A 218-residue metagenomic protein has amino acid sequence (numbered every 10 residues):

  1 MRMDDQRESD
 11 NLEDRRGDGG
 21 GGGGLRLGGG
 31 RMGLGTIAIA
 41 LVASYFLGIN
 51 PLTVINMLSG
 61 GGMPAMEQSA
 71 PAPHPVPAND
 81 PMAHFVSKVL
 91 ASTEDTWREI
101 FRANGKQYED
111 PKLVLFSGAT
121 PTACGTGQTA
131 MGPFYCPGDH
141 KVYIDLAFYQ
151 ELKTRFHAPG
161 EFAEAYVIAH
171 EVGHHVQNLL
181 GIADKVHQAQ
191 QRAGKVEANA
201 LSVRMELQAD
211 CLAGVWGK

Functional and structural regions predicted by a protein language model:
Q6-G21, G29, T36-K218: A Zn2+-metalloprotease active-site environment signal
